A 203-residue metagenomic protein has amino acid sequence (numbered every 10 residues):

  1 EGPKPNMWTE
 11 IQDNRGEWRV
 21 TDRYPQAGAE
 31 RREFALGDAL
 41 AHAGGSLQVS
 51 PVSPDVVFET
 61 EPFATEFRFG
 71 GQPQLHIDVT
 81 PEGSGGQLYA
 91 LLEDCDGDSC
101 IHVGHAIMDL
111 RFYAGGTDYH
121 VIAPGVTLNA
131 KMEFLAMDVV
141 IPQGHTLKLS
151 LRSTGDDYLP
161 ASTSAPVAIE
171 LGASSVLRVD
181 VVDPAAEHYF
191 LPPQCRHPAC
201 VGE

Functional and structural regions predicted by a protein language model:
E1-E203: Glycine/threonine-rich phosphate-binding loop and adjacent beta-strand/alpha-helix elements that clamp
